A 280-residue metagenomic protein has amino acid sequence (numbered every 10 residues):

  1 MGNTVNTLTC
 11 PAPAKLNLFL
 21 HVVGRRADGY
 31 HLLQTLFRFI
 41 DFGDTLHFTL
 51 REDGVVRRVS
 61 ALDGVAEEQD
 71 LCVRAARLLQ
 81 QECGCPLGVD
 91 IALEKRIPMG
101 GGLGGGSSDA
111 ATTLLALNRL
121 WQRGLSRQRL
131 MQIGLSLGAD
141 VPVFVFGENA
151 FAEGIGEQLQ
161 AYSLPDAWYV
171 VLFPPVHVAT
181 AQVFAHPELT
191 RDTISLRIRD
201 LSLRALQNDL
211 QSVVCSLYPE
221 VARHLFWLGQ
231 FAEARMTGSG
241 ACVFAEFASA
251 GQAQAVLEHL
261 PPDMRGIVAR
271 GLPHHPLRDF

Functional and structural regions predicted by a protein language model:
G2, R38-F39, L135-S136, V143-V145 (+2 more regions): Solvent-exposed alpha-helices and their adjacent loops that cap or buttress functional pockets in soluble metabolic
G2-G100, R119-Q128, I155, P165 (+1 more regions): ATP-binding N-lobe of GHMP and related small-molecule kinases
L18, L46-F48, C72, G106 (+4 more regions): Residue-level signal for inorganic ion chemistry
D44-F48, D140-F144, A150-F151, V243-A245: Short beta-strand scaffold segments in enzyme catalytic cores
E52-V65, T113, L135, D200-Q207: Short, basic/glycine-rich phosphate-binding loops at helix/coil junctions that contact nucleotide phosphates
G88, A110, L114-F151: Contiguous, small/hydrophobic- and glycine-enriched helical/loop subdomains that border and often "cap" functional
A92-W121, E233-F247: Glycine/serine-rich anion-binding loops at beta->alpha junctions that coordinate negatively charged ligand groups
F144-E233, E246-F280: Conserved, helical-rich catalytic subdomain that frames metal- and/or nucleotide-binding sites in enzyme alpha/beta
